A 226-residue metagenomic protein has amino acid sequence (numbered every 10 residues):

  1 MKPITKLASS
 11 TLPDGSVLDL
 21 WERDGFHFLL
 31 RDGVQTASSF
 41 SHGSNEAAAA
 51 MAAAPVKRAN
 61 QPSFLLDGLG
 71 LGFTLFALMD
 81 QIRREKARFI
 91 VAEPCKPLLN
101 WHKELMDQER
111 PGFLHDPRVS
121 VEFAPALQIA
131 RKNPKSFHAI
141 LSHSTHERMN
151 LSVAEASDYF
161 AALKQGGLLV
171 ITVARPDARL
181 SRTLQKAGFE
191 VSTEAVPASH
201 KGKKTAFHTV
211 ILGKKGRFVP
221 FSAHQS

Functional and structural regions predicted by a protein language model:
M1-F28: N-terminal auxiliary segments of SAM/dcSAM-dependent transferases
L18, T36-A37: Short, isolated positions in well-ordered beta-strands
W21-R23, G213-G216: Active-site beta-strand termini and strand-to-loop segments that position acidic
H27, T36, P220: Short, acidic Gly/Pro/Ser/Thr-rich loop/turn segments
H42-A162, I171-T183, A187, S192-P197 (+2 more regions): The AdoMet/dcAdoMet-binding core of the Class I SAM-like
K214-S226: Flexible, glycine-/basic-rich loop-and-beta segments that form/coincide with the SAM-dependent methyltransferase
